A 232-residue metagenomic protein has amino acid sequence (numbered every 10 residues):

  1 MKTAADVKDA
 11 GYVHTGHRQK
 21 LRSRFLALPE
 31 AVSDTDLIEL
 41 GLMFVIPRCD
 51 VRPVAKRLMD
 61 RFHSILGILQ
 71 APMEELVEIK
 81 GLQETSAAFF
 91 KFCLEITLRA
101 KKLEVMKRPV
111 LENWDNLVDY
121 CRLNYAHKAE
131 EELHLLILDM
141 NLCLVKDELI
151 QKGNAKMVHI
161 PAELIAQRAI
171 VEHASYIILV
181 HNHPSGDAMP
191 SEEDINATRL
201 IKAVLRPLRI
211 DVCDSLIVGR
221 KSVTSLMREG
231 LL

Functional and structural regions predicted by a protein language model:
M1-E75: Long, highly charged, low-complexity intrinsically disordered interaction regions that mediate electrostatic DNA/RNA
K101-L117, C121: Long, charged amphipathic helices and adjacent flexible linkers at domain junctions
C121-E172: Histidine/lysine/aspartate-rich catalytic loop segments that bind and position anionic ligands
L142, L179, D214: Conserved hydrophobic/aromatic pocket- or pore-lining residues that grip, position, or stack substrates in active sites
K152, R199-L232: Divalent-metal-activated hydrolytic enzyme cores
P161-E163, E192-R199: Charged helix-capping and loop-helix junction motifs
S175-S185: Short acidic, glycine-rich surface-loop motifs adjacent to enzyme active sites
